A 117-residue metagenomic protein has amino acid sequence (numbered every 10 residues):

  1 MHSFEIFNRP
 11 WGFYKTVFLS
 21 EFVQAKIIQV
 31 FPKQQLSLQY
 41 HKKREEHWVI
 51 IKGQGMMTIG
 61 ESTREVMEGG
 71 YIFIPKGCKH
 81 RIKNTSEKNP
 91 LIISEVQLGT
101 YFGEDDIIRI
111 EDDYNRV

Functional and structural regions predicted by a protein language model:
H2-R9, R81-V117: Double-stranded beta-helix
H2-Y40, R44-E45: A short glycine-rich, His/Asp/Glu-containing loop-to-beta-strand
P32-Q34, K43-R44, S62, C78-K79 (+1 more regions): A generic "binding-loop/recognition-motif" signal
L36, S62-R64, D106: Short beta-strand segments
S37-L38, M57-T58, I74, H80-E87 (+1 more regions): Short beta-strand His + acidic residue motifs that chelate non-heme Fe in jelly-roll/DSBH and cupin folds
K43-M56, G60-E61: Glycine- and acidic-residue-biased ligand/ion/polar-headgroup-sensing regions
E61-K79: Short acidic-glycine-tyrosine-enriched beta hairpin
